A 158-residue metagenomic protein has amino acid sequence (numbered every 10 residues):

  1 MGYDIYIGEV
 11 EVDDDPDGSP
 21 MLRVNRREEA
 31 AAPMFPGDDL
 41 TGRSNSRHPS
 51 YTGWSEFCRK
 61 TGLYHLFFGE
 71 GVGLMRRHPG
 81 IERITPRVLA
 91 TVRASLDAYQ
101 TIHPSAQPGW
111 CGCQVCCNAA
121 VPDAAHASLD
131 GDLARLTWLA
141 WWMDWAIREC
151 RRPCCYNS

Functional and structural regions predicted by a protein language model:
M1-S158: Acidic (Asp/Glu-rich) sequence patches and key acidic residues that form negatively charged surfaces used
